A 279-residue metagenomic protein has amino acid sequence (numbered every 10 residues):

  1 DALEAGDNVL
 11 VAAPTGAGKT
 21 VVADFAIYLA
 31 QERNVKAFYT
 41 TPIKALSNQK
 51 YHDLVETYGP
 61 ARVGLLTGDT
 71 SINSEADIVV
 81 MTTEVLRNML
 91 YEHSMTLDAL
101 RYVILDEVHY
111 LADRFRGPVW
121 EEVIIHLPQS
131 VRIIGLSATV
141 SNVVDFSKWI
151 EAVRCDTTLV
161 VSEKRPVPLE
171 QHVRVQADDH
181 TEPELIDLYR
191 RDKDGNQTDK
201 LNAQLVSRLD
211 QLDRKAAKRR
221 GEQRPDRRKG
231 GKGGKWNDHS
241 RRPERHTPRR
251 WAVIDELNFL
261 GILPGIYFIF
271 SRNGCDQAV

Functional and structural regions predicted by a protein language model:
D1-V175, G265-F268: Conserved P-loop/Walker A NTP-binding site and adjacent catalytic elements of P-loop NTPases
I125, R132-I134, T139-V279: Conserved interdomain linker/interface between the two RecA-like ATPase lobes of SF2 helicase motors
